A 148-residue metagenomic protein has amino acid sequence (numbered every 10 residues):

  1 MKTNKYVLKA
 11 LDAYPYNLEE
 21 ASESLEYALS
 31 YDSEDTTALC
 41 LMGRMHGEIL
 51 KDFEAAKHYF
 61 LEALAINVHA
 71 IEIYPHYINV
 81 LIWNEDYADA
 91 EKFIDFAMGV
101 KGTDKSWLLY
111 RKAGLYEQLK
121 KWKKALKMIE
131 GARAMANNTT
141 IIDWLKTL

Functional and structural regions predicted by a protein language model:
M1-K5, L11, Y27-D32, V100: TPR-adjacent "capping" and linker segments in tetratricopeptide-repeat scaffold/adaptor proteins
N4, T37, I71-E72, S106-W107 (+1 more regions): Start-of-helix register in tetratricopeptide repeats
Y14-Y27, L50-E62, N84-F96, L119-M128: Structural signature of tandem alpha-helical TPR/SEL1-like repeats, specifically the intra-repeat loop/turn
L29, L64, M98-G99, R133 (+1 more regions): A conserved position within tetratricopeptide repeats
S33, V68, G102-T103, A136-N137: Short coil turns that delineate tetratricopeptide repeat
L41-M42, H76, R111, W144-L145: Canonical tetratricopeptide repeat
K124-L148: Terminal, low-structured helical/coil segments at or just beyond the last alpha-helical repeat
